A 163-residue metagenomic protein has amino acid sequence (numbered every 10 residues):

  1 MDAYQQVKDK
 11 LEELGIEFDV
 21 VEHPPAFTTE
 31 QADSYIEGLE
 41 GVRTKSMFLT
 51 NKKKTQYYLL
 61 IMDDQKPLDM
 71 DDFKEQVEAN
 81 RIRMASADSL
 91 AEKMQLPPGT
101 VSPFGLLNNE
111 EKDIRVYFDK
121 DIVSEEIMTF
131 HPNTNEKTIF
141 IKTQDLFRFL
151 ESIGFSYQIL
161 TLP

Functional and structural regions predicted by a protein language model:
M1-P163: Extended, low-hydrophobicity, polar/charged segments
